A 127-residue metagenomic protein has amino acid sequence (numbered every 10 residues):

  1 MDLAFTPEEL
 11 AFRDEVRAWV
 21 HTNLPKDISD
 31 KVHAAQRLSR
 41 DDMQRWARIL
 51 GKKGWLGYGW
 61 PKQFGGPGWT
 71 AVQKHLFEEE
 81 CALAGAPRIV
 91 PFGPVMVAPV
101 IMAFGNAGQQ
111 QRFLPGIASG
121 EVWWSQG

Functional and structural regions predicted by a protein language model:
M1-R13, A18: Intrinsic disorder at enzyme termini
V16, N23-L24: N-terminal accessory segments
P25-G127: Glycine-rich flavin
